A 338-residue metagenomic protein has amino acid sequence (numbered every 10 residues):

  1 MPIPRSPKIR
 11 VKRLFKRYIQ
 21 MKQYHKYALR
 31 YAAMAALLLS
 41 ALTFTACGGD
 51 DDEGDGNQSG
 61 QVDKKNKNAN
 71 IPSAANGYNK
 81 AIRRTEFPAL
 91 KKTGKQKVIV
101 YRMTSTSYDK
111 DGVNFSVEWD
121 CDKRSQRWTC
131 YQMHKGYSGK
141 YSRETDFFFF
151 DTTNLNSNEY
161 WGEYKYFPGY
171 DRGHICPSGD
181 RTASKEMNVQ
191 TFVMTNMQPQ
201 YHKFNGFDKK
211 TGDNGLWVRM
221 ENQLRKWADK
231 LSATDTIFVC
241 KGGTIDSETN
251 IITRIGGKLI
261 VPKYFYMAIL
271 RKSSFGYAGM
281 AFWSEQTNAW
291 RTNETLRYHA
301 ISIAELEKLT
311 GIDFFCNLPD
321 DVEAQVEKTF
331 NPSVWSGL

Functional and structural regions predicted by a protein language model:
P2-Q20: Short, Lys/Arg-enriched N-terminal segments with co-localized hydrophobic residues within the first ~10-30 amino acids
K22-A33: Bacterial N-terminal signal peptides that target proteins for export
A33-A41: Hydrophobic helical h-region of N-terminal Sec-dependent signal peptides in bacterial secretory/periplasmic proteins
L42-A46: C-terminal motif of bacterial Sec signal peptides marking the signal peptidase cleavage site
G48-L338: Domain-level detector for secreted/extracellular nuclease and nuclease-toxin modules, and for the ENPP-like C-terminal
